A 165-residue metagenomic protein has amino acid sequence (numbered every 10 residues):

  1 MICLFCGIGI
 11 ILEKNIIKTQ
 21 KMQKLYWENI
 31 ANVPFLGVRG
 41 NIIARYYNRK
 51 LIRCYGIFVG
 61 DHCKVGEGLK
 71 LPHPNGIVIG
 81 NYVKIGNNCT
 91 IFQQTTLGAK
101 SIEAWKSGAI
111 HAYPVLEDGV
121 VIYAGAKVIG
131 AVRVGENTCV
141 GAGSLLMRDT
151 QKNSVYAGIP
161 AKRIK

Functional and structural regions predicted by a protein language model:
M1-G56, A161: Terminal amphipathic alpha-helical/low-complexity segments used for targeting or macromolecular assembly
K50-I52, H62, S107: Short solvent-exposed loop/turn micro-motifs enriched in small/polar/acidic residues
Y55, G60-D61, G66-E67, P72-N75 (+13 more regions): Left-handed beta-helix
A104-Y113: Regulatory activation segment
